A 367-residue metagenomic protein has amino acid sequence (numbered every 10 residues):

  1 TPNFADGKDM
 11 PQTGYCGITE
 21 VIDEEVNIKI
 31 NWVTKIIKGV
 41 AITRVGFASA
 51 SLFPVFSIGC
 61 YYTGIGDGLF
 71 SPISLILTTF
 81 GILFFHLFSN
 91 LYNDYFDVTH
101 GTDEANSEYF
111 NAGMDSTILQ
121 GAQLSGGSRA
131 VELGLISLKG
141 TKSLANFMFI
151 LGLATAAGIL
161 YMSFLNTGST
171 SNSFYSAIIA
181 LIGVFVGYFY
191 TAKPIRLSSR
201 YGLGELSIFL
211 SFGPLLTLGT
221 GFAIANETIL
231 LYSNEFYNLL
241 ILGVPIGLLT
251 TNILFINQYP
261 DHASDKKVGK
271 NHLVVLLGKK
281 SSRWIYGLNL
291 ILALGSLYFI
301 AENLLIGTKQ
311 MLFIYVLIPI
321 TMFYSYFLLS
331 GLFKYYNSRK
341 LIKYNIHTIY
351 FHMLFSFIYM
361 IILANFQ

Functional and structural regions predicted by a protein language model:
P2-L77, G81, I195, S199 (+1 more regions): Topogenic membrane-insertion module of multi-pass membrane proteins
W32, G121, G126-I229: Intramembrane alpha-helical segments
F53-I58, L206-G221, V275-K279, N345-Y359: Small-residue-rich segments of transmembrane alpha-helices in multi-pass membrane proteins, especially helix faces
V55-S57, D67-Y92, Y175-Y188, Y232-I256: Membrane-embedded alpha-helical segments that form the functional core of polytopic membrane enzymes, especially those
F84-G121, T251-V274: Acidic (Asp/Glu-rich) catalytic motifs at the cytosolic membrane interface
S107-N166, K270-G307, Y350: Multi-pass membrane catalytic core of lipid/isoprenoid biosynthesis enzymes
L206-H262, K280-R283: Functional transmembrane core segments of multi-pass inner-membrane proteins
N303-Q367: Extended hydrophobic alpha-helices typical of membrane-associated regions
